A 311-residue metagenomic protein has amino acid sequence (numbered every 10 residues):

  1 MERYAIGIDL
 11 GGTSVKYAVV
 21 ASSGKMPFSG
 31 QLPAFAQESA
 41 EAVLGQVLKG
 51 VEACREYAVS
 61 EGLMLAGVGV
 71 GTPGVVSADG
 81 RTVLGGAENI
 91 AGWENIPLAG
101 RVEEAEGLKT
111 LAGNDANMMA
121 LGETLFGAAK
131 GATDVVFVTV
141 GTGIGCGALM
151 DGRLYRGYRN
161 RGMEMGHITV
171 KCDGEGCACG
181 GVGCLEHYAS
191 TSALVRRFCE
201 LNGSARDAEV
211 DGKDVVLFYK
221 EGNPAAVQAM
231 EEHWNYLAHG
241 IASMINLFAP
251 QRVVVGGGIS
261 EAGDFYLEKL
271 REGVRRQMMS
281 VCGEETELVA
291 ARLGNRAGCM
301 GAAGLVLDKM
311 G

Functional and structural regions predicted by a protein language model:
E2-K49, T82-G85, N160: Short glycine-rich, Thr/Ser-proximal phosphate-binding strand/loop in the N-terminal lobe of ATP-dependent enzymes
A5-D9, L65-G69, V135-T139, G145 (+2 more regions): Short glycine-aspartate micro-motif
V20, L111-T124, E261-G311: Glycine-rich phosphate-binding/hydrolytic loop that grips phosphoryl groups
V20, L185-V254, T286-E287: A mobile "lid/hinge" subdomain adjacent to the ATP/sugar-phosphate binding pocket shared across diverse ATP-dependent
A36, A40-L48, E52, L63-V68 (+2 more regions): Glycine-rich phosphate-binding loop and adjoining helix at the ATP-binding site of ATP-dependent phosphoryl-transfer
V68-G74, V255-I259, A291: Glycine-rich beta-strand-to-loop/alpha-helix junction loops that act as flexible
K130-Y188: Glycine-rich phosphate-binding loop of actin/hexokinase-like ATP-binding domains
